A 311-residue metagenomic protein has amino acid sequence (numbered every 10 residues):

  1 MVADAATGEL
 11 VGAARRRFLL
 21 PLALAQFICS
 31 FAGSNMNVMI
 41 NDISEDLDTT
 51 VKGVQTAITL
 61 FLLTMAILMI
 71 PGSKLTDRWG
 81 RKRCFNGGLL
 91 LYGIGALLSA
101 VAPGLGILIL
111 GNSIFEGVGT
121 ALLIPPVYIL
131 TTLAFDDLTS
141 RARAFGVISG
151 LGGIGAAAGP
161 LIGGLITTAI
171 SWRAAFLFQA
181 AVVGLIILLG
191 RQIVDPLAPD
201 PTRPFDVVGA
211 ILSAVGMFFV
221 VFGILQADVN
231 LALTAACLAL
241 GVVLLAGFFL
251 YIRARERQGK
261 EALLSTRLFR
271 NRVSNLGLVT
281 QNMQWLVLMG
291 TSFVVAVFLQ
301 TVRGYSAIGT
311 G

Functional and structural regions predicted by a protein language model:
R15-V38, V127, A235, L244 (+1 more regions): 12-transmembrane solute porter fold
S34, M65-I70, A156-A157: Residue-level signature of mid-helix packing/kink "hotspots" within the transmembrane helices of 12-pass Major
N35-T50, L75, T131-A134, F298-G304: Membrane-interface helix caps of multi-pass secondary transporters
M39-I67, I107-I109, I308: Extracellular/periplasmic helix-loop-helix junction of adjacent transmembrane segments in MFS-like secondary
I43-S44, L75-T76, I162-I170, I224 (+1 more regions): Interfacial helix-cap and linker-helix signal at transmembrane-aqueous boundaries of multi-pass secondary transporters
T59-S73, A121-Y128: Central cavity-lining transmembrane alpha-helices of secondary-active solute carriers, predominantly the Major
D77-V208, A235: Helix-loop-helix hairpins in multi-pass membrane proteins, especially solute transporters
Y128, A180-P199, A214-Q226, G241-R257: C-terminal membrane-cytosol helix-exit motif in multi-pass small-molecule transporters
